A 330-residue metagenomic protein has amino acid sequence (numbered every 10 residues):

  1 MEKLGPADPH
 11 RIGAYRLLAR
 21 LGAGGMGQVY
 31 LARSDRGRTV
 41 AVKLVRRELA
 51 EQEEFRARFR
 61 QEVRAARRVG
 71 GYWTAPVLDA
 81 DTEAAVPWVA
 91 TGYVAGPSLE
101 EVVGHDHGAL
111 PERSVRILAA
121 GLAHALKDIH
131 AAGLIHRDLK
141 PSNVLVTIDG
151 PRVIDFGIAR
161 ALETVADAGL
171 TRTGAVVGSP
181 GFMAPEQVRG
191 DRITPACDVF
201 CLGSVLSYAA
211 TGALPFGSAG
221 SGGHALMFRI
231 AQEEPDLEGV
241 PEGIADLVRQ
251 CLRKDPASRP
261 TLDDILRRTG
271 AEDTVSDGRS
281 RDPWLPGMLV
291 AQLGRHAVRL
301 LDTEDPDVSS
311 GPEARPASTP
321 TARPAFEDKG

Functional and structural regions predicted by a protein language model:
L18-G24, V29: Protein kinase glycine-rich loop
R46-R68: AlphaC helix of the eukaryotic protein kinase fold
A80: Activation-segment/catalytic-loop signature of the eukaryotic protein kinase fold
A84-S98, V102: Conserved short submotifs of the Hanks-type protein kinase catalytic core that shape the nucleotide-binding pocket
L118-A119: Activation segment signature within eukaryotic-like protein kinase domains
L122-L134: Protein kinase catalytic-loop region centered on the HRD/HxD motif
D198: Conserved catalytic-loop aspartate of Hanks-type protein kinases
S276-G330: Regulatory extensions appended to serine/threonine kinase catalytic cores
